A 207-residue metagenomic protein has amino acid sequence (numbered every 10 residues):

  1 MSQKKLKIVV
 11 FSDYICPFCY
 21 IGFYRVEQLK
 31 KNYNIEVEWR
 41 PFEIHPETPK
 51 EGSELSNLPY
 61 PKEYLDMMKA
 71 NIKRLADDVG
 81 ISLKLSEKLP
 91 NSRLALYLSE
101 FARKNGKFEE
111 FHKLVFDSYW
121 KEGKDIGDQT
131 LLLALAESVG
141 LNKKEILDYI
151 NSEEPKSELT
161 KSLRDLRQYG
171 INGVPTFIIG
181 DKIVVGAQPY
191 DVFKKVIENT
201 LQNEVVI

Functional and structural regions predicted by a protein language model:
M1-S2, P46: Short secondary-structure boundary segments
Q3-F11, F18-I35, E100-I207: C-terminal cap of thioredoxin/glutaredoxin-like
Y20-E122: Structural alpha/beta surface segment adjacent to cysteine/selenocysteine redox centers across thiol/disulfide enzymes
